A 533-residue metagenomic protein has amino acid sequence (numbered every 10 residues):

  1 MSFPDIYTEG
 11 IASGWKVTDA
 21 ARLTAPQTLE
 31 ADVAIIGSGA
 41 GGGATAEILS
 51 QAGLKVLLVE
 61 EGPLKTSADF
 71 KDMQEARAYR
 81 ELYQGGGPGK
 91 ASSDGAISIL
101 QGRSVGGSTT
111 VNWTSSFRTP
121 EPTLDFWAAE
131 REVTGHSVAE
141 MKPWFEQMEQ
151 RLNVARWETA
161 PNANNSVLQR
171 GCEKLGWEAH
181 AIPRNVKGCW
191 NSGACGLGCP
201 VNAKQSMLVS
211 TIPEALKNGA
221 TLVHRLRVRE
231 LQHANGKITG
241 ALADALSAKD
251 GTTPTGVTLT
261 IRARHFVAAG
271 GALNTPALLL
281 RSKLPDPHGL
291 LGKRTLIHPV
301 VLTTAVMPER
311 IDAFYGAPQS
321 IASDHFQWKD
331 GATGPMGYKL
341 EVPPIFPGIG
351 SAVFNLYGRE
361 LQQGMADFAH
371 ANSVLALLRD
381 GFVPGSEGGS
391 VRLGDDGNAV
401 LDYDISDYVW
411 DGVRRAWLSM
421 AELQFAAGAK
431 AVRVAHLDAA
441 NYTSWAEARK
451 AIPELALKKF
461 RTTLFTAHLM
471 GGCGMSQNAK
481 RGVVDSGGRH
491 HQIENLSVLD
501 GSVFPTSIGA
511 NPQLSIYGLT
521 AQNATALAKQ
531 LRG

Functional and structural regions predicted by a protein language model:
M1-V33, Q51, S93, A521 (+1 more regions): Extreme N-terminal leader/targeting segments of oxidoreductases
S2-G14, E30, I182, G188-N191 (+3 more regions): A glycine-rich dinucleotide-binding beta-alpha-beta segment and adjacent secondary-structure elements that constitute
T8-E9, N112, H288-L418, E422-Q424 (+5 more regions): FAD cofactor-binding and catalytic pocket of flavoenzymes
D32-L58: N-terminal Rossmann-like FAD-binding beta1-loop-alpha1 element of flavoenzymes
I48-K55, G62-Q74, S104, K217 (+5 more regions): Glycine-rich loop(s) and the adjacent beta-strand/alpha-helix scaffold that form part
L54, E61-V111, T119, N165-G171: N-terminal FAD cofactor-binding segment of flavoenzymes
G102-N191, A376, D404: Rossmann-like flavin
A194-R264: Helical element adjacent to the flavin cofactor pocket in flavoenzyme catalytic cores
